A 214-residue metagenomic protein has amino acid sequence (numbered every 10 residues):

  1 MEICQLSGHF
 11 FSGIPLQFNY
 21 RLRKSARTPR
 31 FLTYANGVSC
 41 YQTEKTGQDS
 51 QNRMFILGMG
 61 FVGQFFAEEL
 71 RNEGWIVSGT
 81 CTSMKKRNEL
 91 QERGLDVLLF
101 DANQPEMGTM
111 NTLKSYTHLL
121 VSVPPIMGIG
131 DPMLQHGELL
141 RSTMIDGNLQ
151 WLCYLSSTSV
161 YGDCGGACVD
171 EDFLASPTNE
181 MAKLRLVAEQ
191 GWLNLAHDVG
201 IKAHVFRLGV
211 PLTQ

Functional and structural regions predicted by a protein language model:
M1-C40: N-terminal chloroplast transit peptides
Q51-M59: Conserved N-terminal Rossmann-fold NAD(P)-binding element of oxidoreductases
M59-G60, L208: Glycine-rich Rossmann-fold phosphate-binding loop(s) that bind the pyrophosphate of adenine dinucleotide cofactors
G63-Q64: N-terminal Rossmann-fold NAD(P) dinucleotide-binding loop
N111-Y154, V187: NAD(P)-cofactor binding segment of oxidoreductase domains
G137-E180: Conserved Rossmann-fold NAD(P)-dependent oxidoreductase catalytic core, especially the SDR/UDP-sugar
S176-V205: Active-site Tyr-X1-5-Lys
H204-Q214: Flexible, glycine-rich beta-alpha linker
